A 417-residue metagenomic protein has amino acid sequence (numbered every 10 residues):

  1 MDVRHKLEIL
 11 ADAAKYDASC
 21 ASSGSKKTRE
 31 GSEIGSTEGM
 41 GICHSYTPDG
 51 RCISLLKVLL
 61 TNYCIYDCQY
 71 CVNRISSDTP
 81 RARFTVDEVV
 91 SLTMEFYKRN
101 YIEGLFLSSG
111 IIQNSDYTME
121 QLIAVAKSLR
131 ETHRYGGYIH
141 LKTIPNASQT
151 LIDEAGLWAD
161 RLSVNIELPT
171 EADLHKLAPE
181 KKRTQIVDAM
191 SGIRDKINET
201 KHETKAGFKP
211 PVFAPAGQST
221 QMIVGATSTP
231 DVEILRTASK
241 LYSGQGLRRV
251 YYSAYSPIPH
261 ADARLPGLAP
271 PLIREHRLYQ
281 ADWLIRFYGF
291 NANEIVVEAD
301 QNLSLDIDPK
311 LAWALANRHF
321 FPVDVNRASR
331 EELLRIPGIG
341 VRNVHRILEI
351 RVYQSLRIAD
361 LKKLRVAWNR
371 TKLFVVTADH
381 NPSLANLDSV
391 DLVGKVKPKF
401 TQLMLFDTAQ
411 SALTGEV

Functional and structural regions predicted by a protein language model:
M1-Y63, A367-W368, V375-V376, N381-V417: Flexible, acidic/Gly-rich N-terminal and inter-domain linker regions that tether and position cofactor-handling modules
L55, C68, L107, V164 (+3 more regions): Conserved, mostly hydrophobic/aromatic
K57-L59, D87-K98: Short, charged beta->alpha transition segments
V58-D87: Canonical Radical SAM [4Fe-4S] cluster-binding loop centered on the CxxxCxxC motif and its immediate flanking residues
V90-T93, Q113-I295: Conserved AdoMet/S-adenosylmethionine-binding subsite of the radical SAM
M94-S108, A281: Short Fe-S-cluster ligation motifs
A263-L334, W368-V417: Long, highly charged, low-complexity intrinsically disordered interaction regions that mediate electrostatic DNA/RNA
